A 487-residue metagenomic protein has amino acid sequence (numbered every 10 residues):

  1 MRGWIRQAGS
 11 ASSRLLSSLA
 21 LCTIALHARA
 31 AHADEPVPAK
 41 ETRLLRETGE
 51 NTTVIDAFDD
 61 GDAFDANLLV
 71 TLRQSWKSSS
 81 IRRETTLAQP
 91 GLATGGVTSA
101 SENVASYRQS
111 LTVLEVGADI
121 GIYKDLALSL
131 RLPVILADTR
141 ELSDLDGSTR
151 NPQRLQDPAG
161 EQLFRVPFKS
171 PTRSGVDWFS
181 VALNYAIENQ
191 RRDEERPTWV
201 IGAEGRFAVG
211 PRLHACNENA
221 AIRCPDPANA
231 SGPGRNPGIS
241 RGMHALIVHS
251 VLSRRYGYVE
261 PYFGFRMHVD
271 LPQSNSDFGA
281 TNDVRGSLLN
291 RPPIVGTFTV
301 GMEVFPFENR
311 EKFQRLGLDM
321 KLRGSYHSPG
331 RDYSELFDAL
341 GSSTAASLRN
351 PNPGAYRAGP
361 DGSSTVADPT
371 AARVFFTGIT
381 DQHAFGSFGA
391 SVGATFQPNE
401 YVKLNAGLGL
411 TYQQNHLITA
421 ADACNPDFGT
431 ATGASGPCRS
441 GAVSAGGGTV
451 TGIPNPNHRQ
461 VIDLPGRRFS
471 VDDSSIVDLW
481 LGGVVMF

Functional and structural regions predicted by a protein language model:
M1-L45, G447-N455: Cleavable N-terminal export/targeting peptides
A30-A93, R192-R196: Outer-membrane beta-barrel biogenesis signature
D34-P36, T53-A66, D125, E141 (+6 more regions): Short loop/turn motifs that connect adjacent beta-strands in outer-membrane beta-barrel proteins
A66-L68, T112-V116, D177-L183, W199 (+4 more regions): Hydrophobic, lipid-facing positions within transmembrane beta-strands of outer-membrane proteins
A66-Q74, L128-L130, V181, P197-A203 (+6 more regions): Transmembrane beta-strands of outer-membrane beta-barrel proteins
L72-S80, L132-D138, W178, I187 (+7 more regions): Transmembrane beta-strands of outer-membrane beta-barrel pores
R83, A88, L92-T94, Q273-F487: Outer membrane beta-barrel transmembrane domains
A137-R291, A431-G441, A445-G446, N455-R467: Outer-membrane pore/translocation modules
